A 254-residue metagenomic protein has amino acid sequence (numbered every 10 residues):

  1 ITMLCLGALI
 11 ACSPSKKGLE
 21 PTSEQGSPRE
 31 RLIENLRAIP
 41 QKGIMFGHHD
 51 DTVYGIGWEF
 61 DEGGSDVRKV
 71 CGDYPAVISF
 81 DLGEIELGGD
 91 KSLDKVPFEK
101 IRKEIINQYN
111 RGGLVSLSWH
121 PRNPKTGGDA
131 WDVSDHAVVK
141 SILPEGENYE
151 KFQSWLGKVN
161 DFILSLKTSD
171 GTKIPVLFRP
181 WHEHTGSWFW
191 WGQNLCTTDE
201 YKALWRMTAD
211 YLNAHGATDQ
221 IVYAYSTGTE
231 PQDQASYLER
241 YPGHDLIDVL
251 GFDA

Functional and structural regions predicted by a protein language model:
I1-G7: Sec-dependent N-terminal signal peptides
I10-A11: C-terminal motif of bacterial Sec signal peptides marking the signal peptidase cleavage site
K16-V77, G83, K91-K95: N-terminal module-boundary/linker segments of secreted carbohydrate-active enzymes
R29-L32, W58-V67, E99-K103, K158-F162 (+1 more regions): Alpha-helical scaffolding within the catalytic cores of extracellular/periplasmic polymer-degrading hydrolases
I44-H48, A76-F80, V115-L117, V176-P180 (+2 more regions): Hydrophobic faces of well-ordered beta-strands that scaffold small-molecule active sites in alpha/beta enzyme cores
F80, Y237-A254: Aromatic- and acid-rich polysaccharide-binding/catalytic face of secreted or lumenal carbohydrate-active enzymes
G83, L87-A214, T218: Substrate-binding cleft of extracellular glycoside hydrolase catalytic domains
W188-F189, H215-A235: Basic- and aromatic-lined ligand-binding clefts that recognize polyanionic substrates
